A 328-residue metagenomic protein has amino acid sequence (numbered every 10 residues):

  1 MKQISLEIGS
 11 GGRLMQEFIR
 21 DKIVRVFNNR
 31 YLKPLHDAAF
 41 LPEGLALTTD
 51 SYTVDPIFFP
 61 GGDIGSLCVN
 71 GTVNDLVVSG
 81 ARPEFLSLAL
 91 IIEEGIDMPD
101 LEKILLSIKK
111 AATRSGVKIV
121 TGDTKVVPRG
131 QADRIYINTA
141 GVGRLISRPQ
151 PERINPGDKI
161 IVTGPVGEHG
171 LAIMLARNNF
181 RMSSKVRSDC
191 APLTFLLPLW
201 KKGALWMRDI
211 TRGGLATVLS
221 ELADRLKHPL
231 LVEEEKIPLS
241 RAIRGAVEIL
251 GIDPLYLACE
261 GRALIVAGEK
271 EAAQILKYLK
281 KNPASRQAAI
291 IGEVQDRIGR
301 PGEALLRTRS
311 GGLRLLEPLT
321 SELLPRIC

Functional and structural regions predicted by a protein language model:
S5, R13-V162, E168: Glycine-rich phosphate/pyrophosphate-binding loop regions near the starts of catalytic domains
L35-H36, L257-R262: Short Gly/Ser/Thr- and Asp/Glu-enriched loop/turn motifs at secondary-structure junctions
T72, I108, L219, I243 (+1 more regions): Aromatic/hydrophobic pocket-lining residues that form π-stacking "cages" and hydrophobic walls in ligand
E93-G95, R187-C259: Active-site-proximal betaalpha loop/short-helix elements that scaffold phosphoryl/nucleotidyl transfer chemistry
R144-L193, L305-R307, R326: Phosphate/diphosphate-binding glycine-rich loops and adjacent basic-rich segments that engage nucleotide
A267-A273: Helix N-cap motif at beta-to-alpha junctions
Q274-A284: Short amphipathic alpha-helices in soluble, non-transmembrane regions that often serve as interface/regulatory elements
N282-C328: Acidic, Ser/Thr/Pro-rich beta/coil linker or hinge segments at domain junctions
